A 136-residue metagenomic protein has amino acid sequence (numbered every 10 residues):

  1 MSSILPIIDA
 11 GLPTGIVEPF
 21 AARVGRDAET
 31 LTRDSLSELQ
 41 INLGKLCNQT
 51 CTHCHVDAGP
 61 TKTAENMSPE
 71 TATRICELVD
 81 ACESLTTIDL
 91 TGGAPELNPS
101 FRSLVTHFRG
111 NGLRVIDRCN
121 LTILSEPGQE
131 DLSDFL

Functional and structural regions predicted by a protein language model:
S2-C119, L124-E130, D134: Conserved alpha-helical substructure of the radical SAM core
